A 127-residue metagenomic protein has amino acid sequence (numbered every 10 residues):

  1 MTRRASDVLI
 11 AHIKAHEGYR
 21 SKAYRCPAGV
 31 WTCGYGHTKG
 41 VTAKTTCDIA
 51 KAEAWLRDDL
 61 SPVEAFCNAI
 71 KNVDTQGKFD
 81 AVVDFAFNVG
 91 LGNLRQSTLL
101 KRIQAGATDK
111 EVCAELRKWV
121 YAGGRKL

Functional and structural regions predicted by a protein language model:
M1-A28, H37-V41, T46-V73, G92-L127: Long, amphipathic alpha-helical surface segments
I13, K78-A86, E115-R117: Short alpha-helical scaffolding segments that buttress acidic/His motifs in well-ordered protein cores
P27-V30, F79: A structure-centric signal for secondary-structure junctions around beta-strands
D58, D84-F85, V89: Short, residue-level hotspots on alpha-helical faces of the histone-fold and other alpha-helical interaction modules
